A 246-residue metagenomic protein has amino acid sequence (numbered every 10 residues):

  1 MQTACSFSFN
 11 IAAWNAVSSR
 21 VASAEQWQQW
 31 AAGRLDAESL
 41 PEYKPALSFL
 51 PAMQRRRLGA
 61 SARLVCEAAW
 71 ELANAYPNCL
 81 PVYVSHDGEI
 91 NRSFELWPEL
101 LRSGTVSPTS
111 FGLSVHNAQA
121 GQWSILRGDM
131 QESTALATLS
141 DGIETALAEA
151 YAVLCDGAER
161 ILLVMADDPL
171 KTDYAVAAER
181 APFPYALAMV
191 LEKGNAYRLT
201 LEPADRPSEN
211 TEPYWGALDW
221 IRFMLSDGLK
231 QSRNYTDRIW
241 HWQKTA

Functional and structural regions predicted by a protein language model:
M1-F111, V115-A135, A166-A246: Conserved "HGTGT" condensation-loop signature of ketosynthase/thiolase-family condensing enzymes that catalyze
C66-A69, A137-I161: Active-site-proximal alpha-helical scaffold in enzymes
